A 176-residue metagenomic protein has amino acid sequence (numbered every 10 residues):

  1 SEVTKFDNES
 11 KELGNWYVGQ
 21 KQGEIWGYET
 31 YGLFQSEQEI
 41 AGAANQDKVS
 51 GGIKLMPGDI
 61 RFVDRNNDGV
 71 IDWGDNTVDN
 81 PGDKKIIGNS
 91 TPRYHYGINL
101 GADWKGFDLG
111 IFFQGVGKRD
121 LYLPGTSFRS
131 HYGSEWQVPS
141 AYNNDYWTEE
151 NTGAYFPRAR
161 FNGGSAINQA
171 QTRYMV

Functional and structural regions predicted by a protein language model:
S1, D103, Q114-V116: Outer-membrane beta-barrel pore domains and translocons
S1-N89, S130, Q137-R160, G164: Conserved small-residue
E2-V3, G117-L123: Gram-negative outer-membrane beta-barrel proteins
P92-Y96, V176: Residues that define the transmembrane beta-barrel architecture of outer-membrane proteins
G106-G110: Repeated loop/turn-to-beta-strand initiation elements of outer-membrane beta-barrel proteins
P124-G133: An exposed acidic His-Trp-rich patch
R158-V176: Short, intrinsically disordered, charge-balanced linker/junction segments flanking boundaries in proteins
